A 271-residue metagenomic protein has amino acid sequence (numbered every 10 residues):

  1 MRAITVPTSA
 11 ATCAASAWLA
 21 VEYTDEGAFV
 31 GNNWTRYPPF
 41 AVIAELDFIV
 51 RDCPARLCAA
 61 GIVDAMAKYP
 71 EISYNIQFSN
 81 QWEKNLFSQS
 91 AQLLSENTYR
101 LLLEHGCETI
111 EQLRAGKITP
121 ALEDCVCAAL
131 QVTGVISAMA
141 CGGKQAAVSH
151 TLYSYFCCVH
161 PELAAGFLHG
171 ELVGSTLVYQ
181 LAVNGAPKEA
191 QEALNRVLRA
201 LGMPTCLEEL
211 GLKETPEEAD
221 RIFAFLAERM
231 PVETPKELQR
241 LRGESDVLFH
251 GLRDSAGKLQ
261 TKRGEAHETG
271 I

Functional and structural regions predicted by a protein language model:
M1-R2, V183: Alpha-helix C-terminal capping segments
R2-L93: A glycine/threonine-rich phosphate-anchoring loop and its flanking beta-alpha core in nucleotide/phosphate-binding
M66, P70, L122-I136, L177 (+4 more regions): Short alpha-helical scaffolding segments that buttress acidic/His motifs in well-ordered protein cores
Y69, S73-Q77, T109, V132 (+2 more regions): A short secondary-structure junction motif
N75, S79, E111-A115, V135-G142 (+4 more regions): Intrinsically disordered or highly flexible coil/loop and linker segments, enriched in small and charged/polar residues
E83-V197: Active-site segments that bind and position negatively charged phosphate/pyrophosphate groups
A186-I271: C-terminal charged capping/lid subdomain of soluble metabolic enzymes
